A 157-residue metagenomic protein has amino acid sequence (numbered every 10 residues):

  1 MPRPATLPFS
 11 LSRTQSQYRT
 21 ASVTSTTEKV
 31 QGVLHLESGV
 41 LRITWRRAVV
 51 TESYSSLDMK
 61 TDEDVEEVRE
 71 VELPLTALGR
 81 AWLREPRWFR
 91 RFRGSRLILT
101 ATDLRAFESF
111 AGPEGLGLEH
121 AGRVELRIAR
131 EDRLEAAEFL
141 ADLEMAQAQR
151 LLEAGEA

Functional and structural regions predicted by a protein language model:
M1-E67: Anionic N-terminal interaction surfaces
P2-T6, K29-Q31, T61-A157: Acidic, Ser/Thr- and proline-rich intrinsically disordered linker/docking segments of eukaryotic scaffolds
